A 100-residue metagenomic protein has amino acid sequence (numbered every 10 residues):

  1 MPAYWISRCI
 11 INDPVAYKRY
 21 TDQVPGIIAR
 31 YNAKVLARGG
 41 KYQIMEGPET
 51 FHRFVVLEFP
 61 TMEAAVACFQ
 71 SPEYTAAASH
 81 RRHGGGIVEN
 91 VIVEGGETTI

Functional and structural regions predicted by a protein language model:
M1-F54, F59-Q70, E94-I100: Short S/T/G/P-rich N-terminal loop/turn motif that feeds into the first structured element of a domain
V66-C68, E73-I92: C-terminal structural segments of small proteins and small subunits
